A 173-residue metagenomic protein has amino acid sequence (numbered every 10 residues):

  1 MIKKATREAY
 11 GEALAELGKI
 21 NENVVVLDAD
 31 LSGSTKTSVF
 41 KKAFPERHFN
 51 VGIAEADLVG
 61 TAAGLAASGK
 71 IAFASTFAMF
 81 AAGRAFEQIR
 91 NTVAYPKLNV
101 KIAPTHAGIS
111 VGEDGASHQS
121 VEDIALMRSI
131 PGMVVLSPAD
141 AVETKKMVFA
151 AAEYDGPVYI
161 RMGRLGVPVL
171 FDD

Functional and structural regions predicted by a protein language model:
M1-V167: Thiamine diphosphate
F171-D173: Short, intrinsically disordered, charge-balanced linker/junction segments flanking boundaries in proteins
